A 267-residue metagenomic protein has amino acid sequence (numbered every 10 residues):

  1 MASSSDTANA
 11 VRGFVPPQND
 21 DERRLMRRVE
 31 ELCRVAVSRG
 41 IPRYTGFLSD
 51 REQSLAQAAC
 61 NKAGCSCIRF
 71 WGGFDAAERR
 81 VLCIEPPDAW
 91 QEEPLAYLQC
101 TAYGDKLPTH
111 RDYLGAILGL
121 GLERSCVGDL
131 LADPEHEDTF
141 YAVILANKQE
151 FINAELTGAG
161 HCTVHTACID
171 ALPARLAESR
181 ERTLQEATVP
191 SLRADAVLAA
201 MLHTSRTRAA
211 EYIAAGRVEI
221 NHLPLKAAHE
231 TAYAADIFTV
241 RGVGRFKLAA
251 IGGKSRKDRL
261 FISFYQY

Functional and structural regions predicted by a protein language model:
M1-D195, M201, P224, R245-Y267: Ferredoxin-like alpha/beta domains used as RNA- or RNAP-binding modules
S191-G242: Basic (Lys/Arg-enriched) interaction patch that binds polyanionic ligands
